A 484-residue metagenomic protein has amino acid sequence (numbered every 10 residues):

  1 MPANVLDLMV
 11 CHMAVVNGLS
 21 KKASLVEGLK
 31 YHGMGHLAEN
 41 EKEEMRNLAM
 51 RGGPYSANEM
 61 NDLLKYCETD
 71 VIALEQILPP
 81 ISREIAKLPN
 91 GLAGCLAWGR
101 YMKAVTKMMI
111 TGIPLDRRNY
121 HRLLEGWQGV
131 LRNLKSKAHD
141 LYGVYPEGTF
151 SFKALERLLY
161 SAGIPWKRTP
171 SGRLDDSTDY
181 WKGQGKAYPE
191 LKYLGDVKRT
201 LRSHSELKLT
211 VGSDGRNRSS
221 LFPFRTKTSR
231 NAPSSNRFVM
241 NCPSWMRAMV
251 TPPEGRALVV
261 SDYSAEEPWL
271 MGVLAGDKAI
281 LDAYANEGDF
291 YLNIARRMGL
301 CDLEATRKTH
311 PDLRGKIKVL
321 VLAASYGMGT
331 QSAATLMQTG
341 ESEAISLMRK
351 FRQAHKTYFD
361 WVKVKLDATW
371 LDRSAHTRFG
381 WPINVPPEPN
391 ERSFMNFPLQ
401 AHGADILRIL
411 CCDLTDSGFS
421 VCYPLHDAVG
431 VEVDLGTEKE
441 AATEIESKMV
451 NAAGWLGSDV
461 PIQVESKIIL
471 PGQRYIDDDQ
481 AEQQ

Functional and structural regions predicted by a protein language model:
M1, M13-V16, R157-G163, S264-K278 (+2 more regions): Short active-site loop/helix that positions an aromatic residue
M1-S82, G288, L292-G299, L303-K308: Active-site-proximal helix-loop-helix substrate-binding element of RNase H-like nuclease domains
L6-L8, F150-A154, G315, Y423-V429 (+1 more regions): Short Gly/Ser/Thr- and Asp/Glu-enriched loop/turn motifs at secondary-structure junctions
G33-H36, N47-W245, T251-A257, S264-E267 (+7 more regions): Conserved "right-hand" nucleotidyltransferase catalytic core of DNA-directed polymerases
T106, I110, I164-P165, R218 (+5 more regions): Conserved catalytic core of nucleic-acid polymerases
T111, G126-T149, K153, F351-K363 (+1 more regions): Polymerase palm active-site segment centered on the conserved acidic dipeptide of motif C
E254, Y263-R307: Basic, low-complexity segments
G430-D434: Short hydrophobic/aromatic beta-strand micro-patches that form the beta-sheet surface supporting nucleotide- or nucleic
